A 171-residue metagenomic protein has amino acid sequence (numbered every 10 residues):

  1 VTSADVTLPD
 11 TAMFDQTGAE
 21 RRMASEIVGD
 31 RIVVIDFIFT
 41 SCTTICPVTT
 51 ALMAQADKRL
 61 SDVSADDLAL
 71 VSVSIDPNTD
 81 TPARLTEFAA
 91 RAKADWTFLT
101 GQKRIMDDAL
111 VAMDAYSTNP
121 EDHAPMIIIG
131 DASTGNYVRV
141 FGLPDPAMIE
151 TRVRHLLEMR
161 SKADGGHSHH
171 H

Functional and structural regions predicted by a protein language model:
V1-S25, A51: N-terminal "domain-start" segment that seeds a small globular fold
V6-L8, V28-I32, A65-L68, D80 (+1 more regions): Extracytoplasmic
P9, D95-W96, D107, M113-I127: Structural micro-motif
F14, T97-G101: Short acidic-hydrophobic, aromatic-tinged amphipathic segments that line or gate anion-handling sites
M23-M53: Short active-site neighborhood of thiol/selenol oxidoreductases, capturing the structured segment around
I38, C46, D57-S64, L110-M113 (+4 more regions): Sec/Tat-exported extracytoplasmic proteins
V48-A94, K103-A112: Structural microenvironment flanking redox-active thiols in thiol-disulfide oxidoreductases
D122-H171: Thiol-/selenol-based redox modules, centered on thioredoxin-like and closely related oxidoreductase domains
